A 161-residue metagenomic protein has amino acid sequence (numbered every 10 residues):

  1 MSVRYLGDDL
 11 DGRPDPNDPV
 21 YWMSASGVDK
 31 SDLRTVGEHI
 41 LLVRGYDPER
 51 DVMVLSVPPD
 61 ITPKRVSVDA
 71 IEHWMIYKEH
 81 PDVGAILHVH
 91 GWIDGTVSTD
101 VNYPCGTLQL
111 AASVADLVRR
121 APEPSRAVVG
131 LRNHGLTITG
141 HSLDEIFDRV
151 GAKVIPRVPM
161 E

Functional and structural regions predicted by a protein language model:
M1-E161: Glycine-rich flexible loops
